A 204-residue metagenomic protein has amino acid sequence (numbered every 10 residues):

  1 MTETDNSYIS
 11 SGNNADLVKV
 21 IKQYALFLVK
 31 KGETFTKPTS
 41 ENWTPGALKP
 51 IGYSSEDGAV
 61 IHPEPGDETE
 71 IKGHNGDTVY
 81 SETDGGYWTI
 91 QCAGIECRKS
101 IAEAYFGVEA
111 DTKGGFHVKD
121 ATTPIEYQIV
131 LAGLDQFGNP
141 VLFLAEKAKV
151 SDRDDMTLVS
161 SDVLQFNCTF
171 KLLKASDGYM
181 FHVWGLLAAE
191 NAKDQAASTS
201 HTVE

Functional and structural regions predicted by a protein language model:
M1-N13, K193-E204: N-terminal alpha-helical "arm" segments
T2-K99, K147-Q165: Solvent-exposed edge beta-strands and adjacent loop segments that serve as assembly or binding interfaces
D57, P63, T78-S81, T112 (+4 more regions): Basic, gly/Ser/Thr/Pro-rich low-complexity segments located predominantly at protein N termini
T89-A93, Q128-V130, N167-K171: Beta-strand secondary-structure signal
K99-E146: Short helix-loop boundary/capping segments
N139-E204: Mixed-charge, glycine-accented linear interaction segment located at domain edges/termini
